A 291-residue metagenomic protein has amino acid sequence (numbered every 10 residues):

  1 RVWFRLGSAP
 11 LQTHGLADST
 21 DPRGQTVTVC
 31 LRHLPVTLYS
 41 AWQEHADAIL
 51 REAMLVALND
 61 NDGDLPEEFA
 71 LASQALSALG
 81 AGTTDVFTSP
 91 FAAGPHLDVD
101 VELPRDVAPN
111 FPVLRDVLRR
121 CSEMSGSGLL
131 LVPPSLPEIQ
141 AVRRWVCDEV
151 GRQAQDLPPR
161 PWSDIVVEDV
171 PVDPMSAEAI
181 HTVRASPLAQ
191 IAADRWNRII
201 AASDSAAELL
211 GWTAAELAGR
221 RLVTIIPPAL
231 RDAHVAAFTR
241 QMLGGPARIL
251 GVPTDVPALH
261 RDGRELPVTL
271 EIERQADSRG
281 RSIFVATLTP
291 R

Functional and structural regions predicted by a protein language model:
R1-P133, P137-Q140, E149: Flexible, glycine-/charge-rich segments associated with ATP-binding catalytic modules
P174-H181, P187: Short alpha-helical capping/linker elements at sensor-output junctions, especially the PAS-family N-cap and C-terminal
E178-A179, I226-D262, E271: Terminal output helix/cap of sensory domains in signal transduction proteins
A189-A193, P257: Conserved beta-strand cores of small sensory beta-sandwich domains that regulate signal transduction, primarily PAS/PAC
Q190, N197-I200: Conserved hydrophobic beta-strand signature of PAS-family and PAS-like sensory domains
D204-L217, P228: PAS/PAS-like sensory domain cap-loop motif
T269-P290: Short loop/turn elements at sensory-signaling interfaces that couple input to output
